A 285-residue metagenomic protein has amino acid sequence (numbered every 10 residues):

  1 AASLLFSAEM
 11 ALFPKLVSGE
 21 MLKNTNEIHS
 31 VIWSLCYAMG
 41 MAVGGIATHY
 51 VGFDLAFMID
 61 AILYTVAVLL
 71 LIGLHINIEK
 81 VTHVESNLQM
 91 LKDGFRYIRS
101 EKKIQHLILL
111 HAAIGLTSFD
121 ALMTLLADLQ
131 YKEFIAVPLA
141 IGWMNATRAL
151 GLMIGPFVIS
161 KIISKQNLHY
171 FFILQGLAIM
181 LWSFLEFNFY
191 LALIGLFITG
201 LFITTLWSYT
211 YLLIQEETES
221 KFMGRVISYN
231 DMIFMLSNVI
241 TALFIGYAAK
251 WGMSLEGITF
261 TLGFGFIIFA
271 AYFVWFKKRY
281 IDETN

Functional and structural regions predicted by a protein language model:
A1-L35: Cytoplasmic helix-loop-helix junction between adjacent transmembrane helices in 12-TM secondary transporters
A11, K15, F53, F57-S86 (+1 more regions): Helix-loop junctions on the cytosolic side of multi-pass membrane transporters, especially the intracellular loop
M21-K23, K103-I104, E219-G224: Cytoplasm-facing, short amphipathic helices at loop-to-helix transitions on the intracellular side of 12-TM secondary
I28-C36, L110, M144, Y229-I233: Hydrophobic alpha-helical segments of secondary membrane carriers
S34, A38-A42, G115, A149 (+2 more regions): Residue-level signal for discrete positions within transmembrane alpha-helices of multi-pass small-molecule
V51-M58, R96-M153: A single, central transmembrane helix in multi-pass transporters
N77-I108: Juxtamembrane intracellular "pre-TM" segments in multi-pass secondary transporters
F119, L129-N285: C-terminal transmembrane bundle of multi-pass solute transporters/carriers
